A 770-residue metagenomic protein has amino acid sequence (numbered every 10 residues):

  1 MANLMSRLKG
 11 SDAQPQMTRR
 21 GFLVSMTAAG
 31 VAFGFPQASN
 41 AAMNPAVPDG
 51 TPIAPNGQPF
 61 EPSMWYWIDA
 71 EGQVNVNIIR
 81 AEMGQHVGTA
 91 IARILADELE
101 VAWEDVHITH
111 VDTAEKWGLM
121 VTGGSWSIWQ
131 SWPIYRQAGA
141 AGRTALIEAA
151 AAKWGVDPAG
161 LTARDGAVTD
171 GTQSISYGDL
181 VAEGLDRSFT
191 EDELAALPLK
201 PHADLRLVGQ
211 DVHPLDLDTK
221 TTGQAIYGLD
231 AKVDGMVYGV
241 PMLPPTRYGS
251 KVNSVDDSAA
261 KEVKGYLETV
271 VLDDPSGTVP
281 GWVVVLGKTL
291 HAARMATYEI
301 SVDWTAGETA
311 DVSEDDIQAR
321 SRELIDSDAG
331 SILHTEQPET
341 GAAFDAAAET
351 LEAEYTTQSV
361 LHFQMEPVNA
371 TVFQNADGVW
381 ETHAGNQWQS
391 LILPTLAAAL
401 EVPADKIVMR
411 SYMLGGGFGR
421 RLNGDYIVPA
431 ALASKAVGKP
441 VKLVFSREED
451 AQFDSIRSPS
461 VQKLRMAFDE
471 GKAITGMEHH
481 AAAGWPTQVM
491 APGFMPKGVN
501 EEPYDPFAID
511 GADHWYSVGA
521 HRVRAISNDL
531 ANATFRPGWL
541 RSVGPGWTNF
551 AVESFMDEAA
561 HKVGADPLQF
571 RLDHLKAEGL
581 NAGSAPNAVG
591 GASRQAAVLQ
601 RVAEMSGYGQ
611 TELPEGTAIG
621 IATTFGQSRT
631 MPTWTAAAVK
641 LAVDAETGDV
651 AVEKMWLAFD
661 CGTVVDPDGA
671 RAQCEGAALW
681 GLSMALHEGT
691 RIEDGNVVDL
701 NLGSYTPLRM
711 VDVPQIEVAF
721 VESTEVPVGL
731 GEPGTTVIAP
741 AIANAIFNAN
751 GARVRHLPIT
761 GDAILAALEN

Functional and structural regions predicted by a protein language model:
M1-M17: N-terminal secretory signal peptides
A2-M5, P45-P52, N56, E98 (+1 more regions): Flexible, low-hydrophobicity surface segments
M17-F35, F570: N-terminal export leaders
M43-A90, T219, A225, D230 (+3 more regions): Conserved beta-alpha junction segments in alpha/beta enzyme cores
M64-D69, T219, A225, N369-Q374 (+4 more regions): Short beta-strand elements
A96-G118, T144-G178, K261-V263, A399-V408 (+5 more regions): C-terminal catalytic domains of large/alpha subunits in multi-subunit enzymes
W117-G118, W126-S131, A182, D186-D230 (+3 more regions): Glycine-rich loop/linker segments at domain edges
M413, G417-G438, K442-L443: Thiamine diphosphate
